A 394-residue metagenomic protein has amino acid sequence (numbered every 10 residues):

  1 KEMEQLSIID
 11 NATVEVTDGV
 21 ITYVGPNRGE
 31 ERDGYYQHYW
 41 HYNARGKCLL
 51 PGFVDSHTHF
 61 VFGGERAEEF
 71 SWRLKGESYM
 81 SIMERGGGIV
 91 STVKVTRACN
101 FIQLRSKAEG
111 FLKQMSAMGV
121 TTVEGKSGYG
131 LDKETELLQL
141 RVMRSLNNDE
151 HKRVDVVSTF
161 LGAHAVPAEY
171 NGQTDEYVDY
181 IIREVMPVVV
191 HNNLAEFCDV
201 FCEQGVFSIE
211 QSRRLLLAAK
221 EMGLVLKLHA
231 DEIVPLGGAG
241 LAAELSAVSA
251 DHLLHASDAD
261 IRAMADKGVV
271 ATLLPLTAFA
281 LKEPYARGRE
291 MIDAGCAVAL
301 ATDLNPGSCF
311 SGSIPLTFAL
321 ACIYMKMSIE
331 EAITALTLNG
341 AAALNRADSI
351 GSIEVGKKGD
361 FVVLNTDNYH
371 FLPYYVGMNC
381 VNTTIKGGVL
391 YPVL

Functional and structural regions predicted by a protein language model:
K1-D33, F371: N-terminal metal-binding scaffold of metallo-dependent hydrolase/deaminase domains
I9, E354-K357: Residue-level recognition of short, solvent-exposed, well-ordered loop/turn junctions that link secondary-structure
V14, G19, G46, H57 (+13 more regions): Divalent metal-coordination and catalytic microenvironments
Y39-N43, S158, T384: Conserved beta-strand scaffold positions in the cores of enzyme catalytic domains, especially in NTP/NDP-utilizing
H41-K107: Metal-associated gating/positioning segment near the N- to mid-region
T92-A108, K113, T121-L236: Metal-coordinating catalytic core of metallo-dependent amide/deamination hydrolases
S116, I182, V190-H191, K220 (+3 more regions): Non-catalytic positions within long, well-ordered alpha-helices that form the structural scaffold/packing of enzyme
V225, P235-S352, L364-F371, V376-M378 (+1 more regions): Active-site-adjacent C-terminal substructures of enzyme catalytic domains
